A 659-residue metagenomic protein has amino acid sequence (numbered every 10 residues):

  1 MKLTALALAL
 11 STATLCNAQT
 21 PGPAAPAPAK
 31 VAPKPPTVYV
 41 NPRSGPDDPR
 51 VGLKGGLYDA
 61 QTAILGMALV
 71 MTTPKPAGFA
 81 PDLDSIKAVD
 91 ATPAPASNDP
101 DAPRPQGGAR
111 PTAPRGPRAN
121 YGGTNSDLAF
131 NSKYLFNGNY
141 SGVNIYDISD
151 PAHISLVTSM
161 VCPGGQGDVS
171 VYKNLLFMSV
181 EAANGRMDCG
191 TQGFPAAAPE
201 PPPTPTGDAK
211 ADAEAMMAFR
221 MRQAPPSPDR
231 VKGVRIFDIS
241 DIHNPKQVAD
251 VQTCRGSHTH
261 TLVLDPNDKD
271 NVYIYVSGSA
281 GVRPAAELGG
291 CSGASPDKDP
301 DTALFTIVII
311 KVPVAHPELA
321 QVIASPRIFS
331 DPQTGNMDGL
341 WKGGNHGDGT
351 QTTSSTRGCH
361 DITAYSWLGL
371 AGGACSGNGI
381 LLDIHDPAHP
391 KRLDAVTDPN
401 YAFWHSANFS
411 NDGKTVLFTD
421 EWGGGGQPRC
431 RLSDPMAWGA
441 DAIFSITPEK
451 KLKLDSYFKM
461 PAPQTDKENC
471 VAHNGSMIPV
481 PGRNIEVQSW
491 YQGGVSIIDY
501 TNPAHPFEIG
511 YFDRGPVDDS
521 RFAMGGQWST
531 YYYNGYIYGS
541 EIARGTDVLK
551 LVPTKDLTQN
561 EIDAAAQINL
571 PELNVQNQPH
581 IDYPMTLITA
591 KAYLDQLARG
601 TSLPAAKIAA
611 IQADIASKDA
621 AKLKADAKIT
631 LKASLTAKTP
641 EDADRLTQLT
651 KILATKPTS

Functional and structural regions predicted by a protein language model:
M1-N17: Gram-negative bacterial Sec-dependent N-terminal signal peptides
K2-L6, S540, D642-T647: Short glycine/proline-enriched turn or capping motifs at secondary-structure junctions
T12-T14, G545, K550-P553, T639 (+1 more regions): C-terminal alpha-helix/helix-terminus motif
Q19-L597: Feature marking well-ordered beta-strand scaffolds used for ligand recognition
E561-S659: Soluble extracellular-acting proteins and domains
